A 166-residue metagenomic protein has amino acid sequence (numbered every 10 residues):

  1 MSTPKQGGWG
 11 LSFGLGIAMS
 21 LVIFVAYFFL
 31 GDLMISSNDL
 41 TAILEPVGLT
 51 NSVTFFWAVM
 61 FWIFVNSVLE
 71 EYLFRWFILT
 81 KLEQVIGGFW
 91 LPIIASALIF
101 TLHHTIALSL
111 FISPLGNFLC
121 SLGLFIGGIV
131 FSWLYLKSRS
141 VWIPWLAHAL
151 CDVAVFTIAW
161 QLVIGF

Functional and structural regions predicted by a protein language model:
M1-N66, G165-F166: Juxtamembrane helix-loop-helix connectors linking adjacent transmembrane helices in multi-pass membrane enzymes
V53-F166: Transmembrane helix-loop-helix hairpins at the membrane interface of multi-pass integral membrane proteins
